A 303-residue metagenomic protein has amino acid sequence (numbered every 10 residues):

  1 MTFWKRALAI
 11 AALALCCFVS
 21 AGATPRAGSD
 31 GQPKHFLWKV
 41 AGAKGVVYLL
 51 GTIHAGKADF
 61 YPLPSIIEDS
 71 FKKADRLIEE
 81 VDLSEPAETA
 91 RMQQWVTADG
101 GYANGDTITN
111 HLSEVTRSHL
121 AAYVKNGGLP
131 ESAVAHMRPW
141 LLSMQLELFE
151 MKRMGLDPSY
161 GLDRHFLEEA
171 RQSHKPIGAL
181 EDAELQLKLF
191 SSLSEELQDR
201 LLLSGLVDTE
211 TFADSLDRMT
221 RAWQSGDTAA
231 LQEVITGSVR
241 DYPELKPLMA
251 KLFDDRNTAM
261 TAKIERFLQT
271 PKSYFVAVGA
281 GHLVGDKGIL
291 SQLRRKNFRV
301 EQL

Functional and structural regions predicted by a protein language model:
M1-A11: Bacterial N-terminal signal peptides that target proteins for export
A9-V19: Bacterial N-terminal signal peptides
F18-D30: Bacterial Sec-dependent signal peptides at the C-terminal "C-region" and cleavage site
P25-A27, K34-L248, L252: Structured, acidic catalytic/metal-binding patches in enzyme active sites
G31, A41, L268-T270: Extracellular/periplasmic catalytic domains that process cell-envelope and extracellular macromolecules
Q32-H35, M260: Alpha-helical scaffolding within the catalytic cores of extracellular/periplasmic polymer-degrading hydrolases
K246-L303: A cross-kingdom marker for long, charged
